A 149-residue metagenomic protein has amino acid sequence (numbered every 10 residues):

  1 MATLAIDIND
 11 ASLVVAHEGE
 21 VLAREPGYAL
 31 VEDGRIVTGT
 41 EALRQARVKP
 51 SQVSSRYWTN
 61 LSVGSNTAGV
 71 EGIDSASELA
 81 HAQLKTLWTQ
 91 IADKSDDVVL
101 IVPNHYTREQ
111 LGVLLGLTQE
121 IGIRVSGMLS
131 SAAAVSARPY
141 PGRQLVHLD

Functional and structural regions predicted by a protein language model:
M1-A2, G72-I73, V99, Q119-I121: N-terminal start-of-chain detector that recognizes signal peptides and the immediate post-cleavage beginning
M1-E25, R138-D149: Gly/Thr-rich phosphate-binding beta-strand-loop-beta motif of the actin/hexokinase/Hsp70
I6, Y28, S126: Short, exposed beta-strand/loop patches in secreted or surface proteins that constitute
A11-I101, Q110: Conserved phosphate-binding loops in N-terminal lobes of ATP-dependent enzymes of the actin/Hsp70/sugar-kinase
V98-Y106, A134-A137: Conserved short loop/turn motifs at secondary-structure junctions
L111-D149: Small-residue (GG/TT-enriched) beta-loop-alpha framework at ligand/catalytic clefts
